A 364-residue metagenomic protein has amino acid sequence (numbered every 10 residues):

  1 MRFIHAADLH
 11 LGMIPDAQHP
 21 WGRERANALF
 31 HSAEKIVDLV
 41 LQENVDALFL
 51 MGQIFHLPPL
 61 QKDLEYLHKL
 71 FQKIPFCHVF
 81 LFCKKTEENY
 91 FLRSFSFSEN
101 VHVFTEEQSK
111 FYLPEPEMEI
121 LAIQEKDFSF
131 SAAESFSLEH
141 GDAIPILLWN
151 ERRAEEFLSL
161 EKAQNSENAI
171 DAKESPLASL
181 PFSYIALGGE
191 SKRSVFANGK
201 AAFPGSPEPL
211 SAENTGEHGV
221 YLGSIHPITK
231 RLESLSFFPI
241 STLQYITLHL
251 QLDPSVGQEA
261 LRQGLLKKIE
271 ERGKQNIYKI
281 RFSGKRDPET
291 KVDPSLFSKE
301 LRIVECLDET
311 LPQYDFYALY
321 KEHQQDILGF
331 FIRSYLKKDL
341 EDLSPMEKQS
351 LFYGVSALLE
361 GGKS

Functional and structural regions predicted by a protein language model:
M1, L29, E34, S129 (+5 more regions): A structural signal for the main folded, soluble domain(s) of proteins
M1-E65, E139, S356-A357, K363-S364: N-terminal active-site segment of His-dependent metallophosphoesterases
I4, E119-L121, Y221: Conserved beta-strand elements of the Class I
K35-E43, K69-L70, G264-E271: A generic secondary-structure signal
A47, H56-A202, S206-E217: His/Asp/Glu-rich metal-coordinating catalytic cores of metallo-dependent phosphodiesterases/hydrolases acting on
G188, K192-L261: A conserved active-site cap/scaffold subdomain adjacent to cofactor or substrate pockets
K230-S364: Accessory, non-catalytic peripheral segments of nucleic-acid enzymes
